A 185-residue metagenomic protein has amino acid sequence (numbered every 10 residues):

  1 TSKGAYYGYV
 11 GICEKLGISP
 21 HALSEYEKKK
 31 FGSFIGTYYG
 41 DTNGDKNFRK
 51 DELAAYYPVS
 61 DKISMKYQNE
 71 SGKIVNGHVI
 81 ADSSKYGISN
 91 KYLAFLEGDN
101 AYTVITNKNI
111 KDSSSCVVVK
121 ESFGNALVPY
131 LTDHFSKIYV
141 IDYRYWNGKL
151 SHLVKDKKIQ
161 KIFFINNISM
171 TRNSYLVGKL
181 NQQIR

Functional and structural regions predicted by a protein language model:
T1-R185: Extracellular glycan-modifying ectodomains
